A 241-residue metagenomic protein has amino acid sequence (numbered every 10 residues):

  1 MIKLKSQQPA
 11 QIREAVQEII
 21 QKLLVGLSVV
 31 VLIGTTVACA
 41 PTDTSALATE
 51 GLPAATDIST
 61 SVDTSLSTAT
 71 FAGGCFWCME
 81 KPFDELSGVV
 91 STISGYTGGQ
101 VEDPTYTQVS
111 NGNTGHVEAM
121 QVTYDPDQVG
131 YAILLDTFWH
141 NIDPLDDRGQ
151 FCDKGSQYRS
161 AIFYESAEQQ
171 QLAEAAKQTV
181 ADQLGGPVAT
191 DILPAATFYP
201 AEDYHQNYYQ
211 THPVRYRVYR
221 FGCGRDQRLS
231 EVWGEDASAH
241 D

Functional and structural regions predicted by a protein language model:
I2, V16, I20, L24 (+1 more regions): Flexible coil/turn and secondary-structure edge motifs
Q8-P9: Cationic, low-complexity basic patches in intrinsically disordered or flexible, solvent-exposed regions
